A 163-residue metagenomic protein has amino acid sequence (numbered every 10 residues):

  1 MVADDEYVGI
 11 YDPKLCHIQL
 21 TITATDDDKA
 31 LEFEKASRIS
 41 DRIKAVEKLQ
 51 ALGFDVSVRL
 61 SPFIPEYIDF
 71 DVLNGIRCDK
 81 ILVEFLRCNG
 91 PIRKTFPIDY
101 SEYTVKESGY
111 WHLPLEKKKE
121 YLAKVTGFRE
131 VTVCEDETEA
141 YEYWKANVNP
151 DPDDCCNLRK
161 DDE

Functional and structural regions predicted by a protein language model:
M1-Y121: Conserved AdoMet/S-adenosylmethionine-binding subsite of the radical SAM
N89-E163: C-terminal accessory extensions appended to soluble enzyme cores
